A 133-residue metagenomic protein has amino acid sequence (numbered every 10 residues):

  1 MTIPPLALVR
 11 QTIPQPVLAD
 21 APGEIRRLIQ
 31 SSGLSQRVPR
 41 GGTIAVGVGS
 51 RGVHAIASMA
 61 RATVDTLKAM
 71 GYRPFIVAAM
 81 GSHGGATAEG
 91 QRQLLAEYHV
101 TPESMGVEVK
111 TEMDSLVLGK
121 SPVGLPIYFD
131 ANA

Functional and structural regions predicted by a protein language model:
M1-I25: N-terminal amphipathic/basic leader segments beginning at the initiator methionine
P22-S32, A60-T63: Short, well-ordered amphipathic alpha-helical segments that serve as non-catalytic structural scaffolds within diverse
I29-A45: Glycine-rich phosphate/diphosphate-binding loops that line cofactor/substrate pockets in enzymes
T43-G52, F75-S82: Short glycine-rich or small-residue beta-strand-to-loop segments that form or flank ligand, phosphate, metal/Fe-S
V53-A60, G85, V117-L125: Short glycine/serine/threonine-rich phosphate/pyrophosphate-binding segments that cradle anionic phosphate groups
H54-R73: Histidine-anchored nucleotide/phosphate-binding helix
M70-R92, S104, T111: Active-site histidine-anchored catalytic micro-motif
G90-A133: An acidic, phosphate/nucleotide-engaging active-site surface
